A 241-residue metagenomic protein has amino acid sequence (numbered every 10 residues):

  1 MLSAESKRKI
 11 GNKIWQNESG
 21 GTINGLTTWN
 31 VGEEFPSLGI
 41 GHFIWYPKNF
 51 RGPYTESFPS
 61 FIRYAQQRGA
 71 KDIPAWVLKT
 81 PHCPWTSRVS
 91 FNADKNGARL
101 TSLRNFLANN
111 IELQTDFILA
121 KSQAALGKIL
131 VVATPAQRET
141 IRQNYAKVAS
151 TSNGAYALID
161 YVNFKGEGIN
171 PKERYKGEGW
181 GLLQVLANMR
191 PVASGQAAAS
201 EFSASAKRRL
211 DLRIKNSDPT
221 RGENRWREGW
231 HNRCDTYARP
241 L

Functional and structural regions predicted by a protein language model:
M1-L241: Cell-wall polysaccharide-cleaving catalytic domain and substrate-binding groove, primarily in peptidoglycan/chitin
